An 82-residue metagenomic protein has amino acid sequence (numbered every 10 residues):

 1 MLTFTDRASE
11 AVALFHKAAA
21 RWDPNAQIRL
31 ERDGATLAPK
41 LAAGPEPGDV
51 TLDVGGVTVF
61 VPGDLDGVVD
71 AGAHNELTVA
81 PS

Functional and structural regions predicted by a protein language model:
T3-P45, V50: Charged, well-structured alpha/beta interaction segments
T36-S82: Detector for the mature cores of small, proteolytically processed and post-translationally modified peptide effectors
